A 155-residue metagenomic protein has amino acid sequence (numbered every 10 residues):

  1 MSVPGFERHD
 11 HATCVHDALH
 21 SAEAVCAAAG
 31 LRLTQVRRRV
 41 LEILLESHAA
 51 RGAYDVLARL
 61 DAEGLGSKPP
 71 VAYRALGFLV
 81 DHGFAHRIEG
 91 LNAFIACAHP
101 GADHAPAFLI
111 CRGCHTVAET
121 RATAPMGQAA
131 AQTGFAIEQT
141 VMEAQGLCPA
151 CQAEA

Functional and structural regions predicted by a protein language model:
H16-G30: Short, Lys/Arg-enriched N-terminal segment that forms or immediately precedes the first helix of a structured domain
L33-V36: Short helix-coil-helix linker/hinge
R38-I43: Pre-recognition alpha-helix immediately N-terminal to the DNA-recognition helix within helix-turn-helix or winged-helix
S47-G52: Short capping segments at the starts of secondary-structure elements
D55-D61, A72: A short acidic, leucine-rich amphipathic alpha-helix
A72-H82: Basic amphipathic alpha-helical segments that dock to polyanions
D81-A155: Non-DNA-binding regulatory cores of transcription-related proteins, predominantly C-terminal effector-binding
